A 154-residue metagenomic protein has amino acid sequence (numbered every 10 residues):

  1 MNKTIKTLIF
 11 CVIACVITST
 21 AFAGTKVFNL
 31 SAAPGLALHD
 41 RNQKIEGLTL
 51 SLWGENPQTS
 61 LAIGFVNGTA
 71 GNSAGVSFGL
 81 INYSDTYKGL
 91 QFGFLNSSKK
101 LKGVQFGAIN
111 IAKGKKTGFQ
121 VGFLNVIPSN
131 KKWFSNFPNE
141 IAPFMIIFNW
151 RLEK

Functional and structural regions predicted by a protein language model:
M1-I9: Bacterial N-terminal signal peptides that target proteins for export
V12-C15: Repetitive helical segments and hydrophobic/amphipathic motifs
T18-T20: N-terminal signal peptide c-region/cleavage motif recognized by signal peptidases
A23-K154: Surface-exposed, glycine- and small/polar-enriched segments that build interaction surfaces at terminal
